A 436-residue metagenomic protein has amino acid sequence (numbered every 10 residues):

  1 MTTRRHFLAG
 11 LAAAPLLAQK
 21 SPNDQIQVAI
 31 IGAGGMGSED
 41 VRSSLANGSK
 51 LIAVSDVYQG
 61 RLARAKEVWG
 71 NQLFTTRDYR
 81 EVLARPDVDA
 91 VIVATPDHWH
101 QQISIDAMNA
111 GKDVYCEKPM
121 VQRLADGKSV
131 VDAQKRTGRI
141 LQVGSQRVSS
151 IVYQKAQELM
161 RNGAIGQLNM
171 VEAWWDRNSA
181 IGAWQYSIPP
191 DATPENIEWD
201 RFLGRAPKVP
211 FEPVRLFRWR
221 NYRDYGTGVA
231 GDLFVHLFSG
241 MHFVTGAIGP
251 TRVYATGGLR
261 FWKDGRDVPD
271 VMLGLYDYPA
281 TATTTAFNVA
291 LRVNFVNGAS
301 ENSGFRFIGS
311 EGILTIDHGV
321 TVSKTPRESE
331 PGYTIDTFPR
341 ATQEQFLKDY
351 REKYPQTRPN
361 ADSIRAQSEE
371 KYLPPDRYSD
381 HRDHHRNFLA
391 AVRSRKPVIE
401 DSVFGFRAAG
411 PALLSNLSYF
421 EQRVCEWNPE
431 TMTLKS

Functional and structural regions predicted by a protein language model:
M1-A12: N-terminal secretory signal peptides and thylakoid transit peptides that target proteins across membranes
G10-W69, R147-S150, M241: N-terminal Rossmann-like dinucleotide-binding module
D24-I26, R139, N169: Nucleotide donor/acceptor-binding cores
S38, Q101, V235: Residues forming the Rossmann-fold NAD(P)(H) cofactor-binding site
L73-D78: Conserved SAM-binding strand-loop segment of SAM-dependent methyltransferases
V91-I92: N-terminal Rossmann-like NAD(P) cofactor-binding module of classical short-chain dehydrogenase/reductase
P96-D97, Q101-S149, G163, Q422: Beta-strand-loop-alpha-helix segment that lines the small-molecule cofactor/substrate pocket of alpha/beta enzymes
K155, Q167-D176, A180-V403, G410-E421 (+1 more regions): Contiguous beta-strand/loop segments that form the cofactor/metal-binding neighborhood of enzyme cores
